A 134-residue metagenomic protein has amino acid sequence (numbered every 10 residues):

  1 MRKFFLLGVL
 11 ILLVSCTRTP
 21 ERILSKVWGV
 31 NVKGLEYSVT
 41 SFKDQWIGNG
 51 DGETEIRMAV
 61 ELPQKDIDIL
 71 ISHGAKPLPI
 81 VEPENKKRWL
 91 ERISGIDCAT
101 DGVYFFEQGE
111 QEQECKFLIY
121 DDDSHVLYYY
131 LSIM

Functional and structural regions predicted by a protein language model:
M1-V14: Sec-dependent bacterial lipoprotein signal peptides
R2, G50, L118-D121: A general structural signal for short secondary-structure junctions and capping/turn motifs
I11, G74-P77: Alpha-helix boundary/capping residues
C16-S72: N-terminal export/targeting and maturation segments
P77-M134: Extracytoplasmic electrostatic interaction patches
